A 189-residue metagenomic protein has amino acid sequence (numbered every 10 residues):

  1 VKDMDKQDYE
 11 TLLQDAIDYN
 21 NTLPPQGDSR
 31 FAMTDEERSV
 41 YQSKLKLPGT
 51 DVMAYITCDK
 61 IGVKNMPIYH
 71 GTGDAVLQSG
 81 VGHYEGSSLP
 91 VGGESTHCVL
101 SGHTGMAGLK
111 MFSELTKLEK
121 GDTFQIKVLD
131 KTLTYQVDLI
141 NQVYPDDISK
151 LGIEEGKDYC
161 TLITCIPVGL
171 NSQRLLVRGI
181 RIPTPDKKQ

Functional and structural regions predicted by a protein language model:
V1-Q189: Solvent-exposed, non-transmembrane regions of membrane-associated and secreted proteins
